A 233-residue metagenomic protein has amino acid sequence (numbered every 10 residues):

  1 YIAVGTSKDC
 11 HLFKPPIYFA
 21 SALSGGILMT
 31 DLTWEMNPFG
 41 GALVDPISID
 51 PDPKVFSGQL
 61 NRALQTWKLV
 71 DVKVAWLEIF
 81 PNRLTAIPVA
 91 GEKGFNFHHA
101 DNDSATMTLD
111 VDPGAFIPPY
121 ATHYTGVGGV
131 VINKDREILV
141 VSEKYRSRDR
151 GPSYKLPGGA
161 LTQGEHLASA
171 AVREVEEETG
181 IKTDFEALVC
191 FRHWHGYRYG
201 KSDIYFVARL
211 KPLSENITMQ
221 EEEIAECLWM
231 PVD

Functional and structural regions predicted by a protein language model:
I2-D9: Extreme N-terminal basic, low-complexity initiation segments that serve as generic localization/processing leaders
L12-Q59, T66, V70, R148-S153 (+2 more regions): Nudix hydrolase/Nudix homology domain
G40-A42, D103-A105, T125, S202-A208: Short beta-strand micro-motifs in enzyme catalytic cores
V70-I79: Conserved GNAT acetyl-CoA-binding A-motif
A86, E92-G128: Acidic, metal-coordinating catalytic segment for phosphate/diphosphate chemistry, firing primarily on the Nudix
V111-Y154, T183, A187-C190: N-terminal strand-loop-strand
V127, I132-K134, K144, G159-D233: Unchanged
